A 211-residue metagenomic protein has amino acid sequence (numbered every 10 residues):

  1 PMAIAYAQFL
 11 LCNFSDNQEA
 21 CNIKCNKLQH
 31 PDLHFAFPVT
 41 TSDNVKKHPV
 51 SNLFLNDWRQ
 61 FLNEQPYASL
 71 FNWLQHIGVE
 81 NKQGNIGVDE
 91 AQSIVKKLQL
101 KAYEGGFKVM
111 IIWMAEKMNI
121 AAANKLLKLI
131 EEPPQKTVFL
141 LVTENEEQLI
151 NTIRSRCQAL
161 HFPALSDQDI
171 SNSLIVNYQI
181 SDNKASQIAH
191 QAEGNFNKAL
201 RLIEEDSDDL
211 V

Functional and structural regions predicted by a protein language model:
P1-E116, A121: Clamp-loader machinery-focused feature within the broader ASCE/P-loop NTPase space
P1-K27, Q135-V138, E144-V211: Charged, glycine-rich active-site and insertion segments that engage polyanionic ligands
K96, K128, S155: Conserved adenine-binding aromatic site and its adjacent loop/helix in ATP-hydrolyzing domains
Q99, N124-Q135: Conserved catalytic/switch belt of AAA+ P-loop NTPases
V109-W113, L126, T137-T143: Structural recognition of the conserved hydrophobic beta-strand(s) that form the central parallel beta-sheet of P-loop
K117, E132, Q148: Residues immediately C-terminal
A121-K125, T152: Generic recognition of short, well-ordered alpha-helical segments
